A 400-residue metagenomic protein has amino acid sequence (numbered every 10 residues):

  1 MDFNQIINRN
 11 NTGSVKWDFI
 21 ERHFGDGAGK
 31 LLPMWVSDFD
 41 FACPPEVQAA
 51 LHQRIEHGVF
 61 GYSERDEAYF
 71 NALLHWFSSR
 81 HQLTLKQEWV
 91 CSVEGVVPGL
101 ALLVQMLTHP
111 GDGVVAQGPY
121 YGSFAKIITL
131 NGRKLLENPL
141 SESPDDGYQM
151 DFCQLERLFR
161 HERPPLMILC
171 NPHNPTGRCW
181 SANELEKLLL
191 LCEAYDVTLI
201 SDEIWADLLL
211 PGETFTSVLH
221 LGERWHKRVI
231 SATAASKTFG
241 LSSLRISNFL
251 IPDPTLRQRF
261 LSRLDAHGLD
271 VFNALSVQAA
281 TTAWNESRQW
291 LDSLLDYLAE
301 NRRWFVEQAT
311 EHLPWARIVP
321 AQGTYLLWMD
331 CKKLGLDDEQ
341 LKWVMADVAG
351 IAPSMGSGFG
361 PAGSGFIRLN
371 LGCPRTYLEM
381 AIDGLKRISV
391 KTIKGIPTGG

Functional and structural regions predicted by a protein language model:
D2-G95, L102, N285-E286, G400: N-terminal small-domain helix-loop-helix segment of the aminotransferase-like
F60-L191, D207-L208, G212-R224, I230: Conserved core of the PLP fold type I
L221-R259: Active-site PLP attachment segment
R224, T255-L275: Active-site C-terminal subdomain of aminotransferase-like
Q258-D265, A283-V306: Structural signature of PLP-dependent enzymes
T281, Y297-V306, I318-C331: Conserved glycine-rich beta-strand-loop-beta hairpin in the small C-terminal domain of fold type I
G335, V344-P353, F359-G400: PLP-dependent enzyme catalytic core of the Aspartate aminotransferase-like
